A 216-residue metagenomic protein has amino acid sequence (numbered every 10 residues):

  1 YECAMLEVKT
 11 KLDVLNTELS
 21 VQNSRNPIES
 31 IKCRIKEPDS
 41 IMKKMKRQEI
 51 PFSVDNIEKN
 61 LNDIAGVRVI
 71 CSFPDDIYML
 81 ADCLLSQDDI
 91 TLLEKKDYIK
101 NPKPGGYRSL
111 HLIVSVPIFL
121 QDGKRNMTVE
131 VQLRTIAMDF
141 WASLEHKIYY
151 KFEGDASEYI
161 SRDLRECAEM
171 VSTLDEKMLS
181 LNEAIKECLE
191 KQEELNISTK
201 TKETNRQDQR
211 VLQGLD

Functional and structural regions predicted by a protein language model:
Y1-M5, K9-E18, E130-D216: An acidic, glycine-/histidine-flanked metal-binding catalytic module
Y1-S40, K44: Intrinsically disordered, low-complexity polar/charged tails and linkers
E18-L19, I50, D88-L93: Short secondary-structure junctions
I28-I31, I57-E58, I70: Glycine-rich, low-complexity intrinsically disordered segments
K43-I57: Short amphipathic beta-strand starts and helix->beta connectors
E58, C71-S180: Long beta-strand-rich cores associated with HINT superfamily self-processing modules
K59-D63: Short, flexible turn/loop "capping" segments at secondary-structure junctions
I64-C71: Terminal, regulation- and interaction-focused segments at domain boundaries
